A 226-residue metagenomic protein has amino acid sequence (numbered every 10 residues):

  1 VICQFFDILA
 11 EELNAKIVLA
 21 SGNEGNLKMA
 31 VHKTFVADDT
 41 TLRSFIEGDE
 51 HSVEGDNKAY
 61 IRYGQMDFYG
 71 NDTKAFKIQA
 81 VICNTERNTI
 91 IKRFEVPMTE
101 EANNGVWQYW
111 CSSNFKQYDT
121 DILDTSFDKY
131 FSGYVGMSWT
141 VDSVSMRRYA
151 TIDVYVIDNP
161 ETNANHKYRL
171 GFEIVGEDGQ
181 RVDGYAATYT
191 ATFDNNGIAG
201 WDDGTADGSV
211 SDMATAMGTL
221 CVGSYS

Functional and structural regions predicted by a protein language model:
V1-S226: Loop-rich non-cytosolic ectodomains and luminal regions
